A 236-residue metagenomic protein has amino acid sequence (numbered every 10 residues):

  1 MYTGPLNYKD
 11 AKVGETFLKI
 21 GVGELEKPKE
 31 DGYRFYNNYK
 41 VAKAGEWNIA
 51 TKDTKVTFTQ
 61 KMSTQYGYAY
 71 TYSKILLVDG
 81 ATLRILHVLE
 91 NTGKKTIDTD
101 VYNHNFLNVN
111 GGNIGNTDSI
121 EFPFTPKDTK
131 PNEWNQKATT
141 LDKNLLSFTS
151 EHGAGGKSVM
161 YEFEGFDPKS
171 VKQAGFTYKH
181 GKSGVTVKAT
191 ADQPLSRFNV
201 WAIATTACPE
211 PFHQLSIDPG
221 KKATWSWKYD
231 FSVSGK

Functional and structural regions predicted by a protein language model:
M1-R84, T92-D100, H104-K236: Surface-exposed acidic/polar loop and edge beta-strand patches at domain peripheries
